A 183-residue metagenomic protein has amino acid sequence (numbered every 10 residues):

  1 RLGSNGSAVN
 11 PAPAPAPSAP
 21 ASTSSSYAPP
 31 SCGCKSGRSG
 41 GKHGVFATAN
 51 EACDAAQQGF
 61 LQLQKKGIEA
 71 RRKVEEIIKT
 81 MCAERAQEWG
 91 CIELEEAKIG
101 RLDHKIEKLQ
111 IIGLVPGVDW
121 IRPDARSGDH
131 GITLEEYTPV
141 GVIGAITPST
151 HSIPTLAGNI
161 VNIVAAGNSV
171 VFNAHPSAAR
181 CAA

Functional and structural regions predicted by a protein language model:
R1-L134: N-terminal Rossmann-like NAD(P)+-binding subdomain of aldehyde/semialdehyde dehydrogenases
I121-A183: Conserved small-residue-rich beta-alpha loop and adjacent elements that most often cradle the phosphate/pyrophosphate
